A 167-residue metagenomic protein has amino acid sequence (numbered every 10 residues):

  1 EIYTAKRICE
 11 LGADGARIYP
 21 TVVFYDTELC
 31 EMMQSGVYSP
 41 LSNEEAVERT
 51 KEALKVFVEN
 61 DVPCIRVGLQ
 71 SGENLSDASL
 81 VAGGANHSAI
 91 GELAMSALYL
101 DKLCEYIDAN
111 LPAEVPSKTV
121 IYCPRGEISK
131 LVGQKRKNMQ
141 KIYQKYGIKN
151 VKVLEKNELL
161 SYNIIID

Functional and structural regions predicted by a protein language model:
E1-P116: C-terminal scaffold of the Radical SAM
N74-D167: Radical SAM enzyme core and accessory elements
